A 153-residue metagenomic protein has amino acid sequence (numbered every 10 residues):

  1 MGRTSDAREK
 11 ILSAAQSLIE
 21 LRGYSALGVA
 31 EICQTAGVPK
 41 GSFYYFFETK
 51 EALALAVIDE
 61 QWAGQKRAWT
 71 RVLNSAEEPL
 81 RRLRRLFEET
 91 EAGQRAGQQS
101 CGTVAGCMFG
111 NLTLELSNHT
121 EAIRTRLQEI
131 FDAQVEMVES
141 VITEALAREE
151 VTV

Functional and structural regions predicted by a protein language model:
M1-D6: N-terminal intrinsically disordered/low-complexity leader segments
A7-A15, I32, V57-Q61, Q65 (+1 more regions): Generic hydrophobic, amphipathic alpha-helix propensity
R8-E9, V29, E51, L55 (+7 more regions): Short, structured helix-loop boundary elements
K10, L18-A56: Helix-turn-helix
A14-L18, E89: Short amphipathic alpha-helical elements of helix-turn-helix/winged-helix folds
A56, R67-A105: Hydrophobic alpha-helical connector segments
R81, C101-G106, N111, S117-A147: Amphipathic alpha-helical packing segments from all-alpha helical-bundle domains
